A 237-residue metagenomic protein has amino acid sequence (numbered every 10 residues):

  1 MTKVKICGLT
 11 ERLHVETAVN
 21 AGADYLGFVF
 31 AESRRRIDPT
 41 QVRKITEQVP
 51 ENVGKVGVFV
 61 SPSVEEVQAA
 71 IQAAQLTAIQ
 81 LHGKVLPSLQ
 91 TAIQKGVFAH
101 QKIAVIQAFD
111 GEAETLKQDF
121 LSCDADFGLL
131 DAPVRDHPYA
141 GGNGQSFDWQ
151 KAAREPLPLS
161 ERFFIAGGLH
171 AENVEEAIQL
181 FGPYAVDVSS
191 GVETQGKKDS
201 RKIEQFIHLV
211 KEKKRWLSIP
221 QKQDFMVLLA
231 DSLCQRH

Functional and structural regions predicted by a protein language model:
M1-H237: Conserved N-terminal beta1-alpha1 strand-loop-helix module at the mouth
